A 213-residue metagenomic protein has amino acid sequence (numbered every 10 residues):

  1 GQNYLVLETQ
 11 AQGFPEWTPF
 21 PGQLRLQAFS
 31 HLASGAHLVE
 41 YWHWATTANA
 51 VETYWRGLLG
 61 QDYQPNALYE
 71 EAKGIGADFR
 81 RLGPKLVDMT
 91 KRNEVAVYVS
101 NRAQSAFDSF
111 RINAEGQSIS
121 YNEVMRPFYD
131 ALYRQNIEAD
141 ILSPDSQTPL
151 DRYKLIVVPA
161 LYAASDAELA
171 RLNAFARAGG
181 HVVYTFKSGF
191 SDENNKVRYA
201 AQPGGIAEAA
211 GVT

Functional and structural regions predicted by a protein language model:
G1-T213: Carbohydrate-binding surfaces of carbohydrate-active enzymes
